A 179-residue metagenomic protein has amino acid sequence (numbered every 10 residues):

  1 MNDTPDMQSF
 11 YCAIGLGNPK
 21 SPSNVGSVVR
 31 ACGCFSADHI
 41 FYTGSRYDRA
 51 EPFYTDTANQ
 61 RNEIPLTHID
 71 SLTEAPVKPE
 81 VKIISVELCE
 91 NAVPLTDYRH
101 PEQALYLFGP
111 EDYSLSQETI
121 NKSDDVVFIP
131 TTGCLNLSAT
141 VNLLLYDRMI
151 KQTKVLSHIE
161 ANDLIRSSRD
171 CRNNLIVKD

Functional and structural regions predicted by a protein language model:
M1-E87, M149-K154, H158-D179: RNA substrate-binding interface of SAM-dependent RNA methyltransferases
V25-G26, E51-F53, P94-T96, S116-T119 (+1 more regions): Short glycine-/acidic-enriched loop or helix-start segments at secondary-structure transitions that form or flank
V28-R30, Y54-T57, D97-P101, I120-S123 (+1 more regions): Short, glycine/charged-enriched secondary-structure capping and boundary segments
C34, T119-E160: Structured adenosyl-cofactor binding patch, chiefly the S-adenosyl-L-methionine
S45-Y47, L72, P110-Y113, P130-L135: Short, acidic/turn-prone active-site loops that include or flank metal/cofactor- and phosphate-binding residues
S71-P76, N91-A92, C134-N136: A short acidic, often aromatic-flanked loop/helix-cap motif at beta-alpha or helix-coil junctions that lines enzyme
C89-K122, V126-V127: Active-site/ligand-binding-proximal alpha/beta "capping" segment
